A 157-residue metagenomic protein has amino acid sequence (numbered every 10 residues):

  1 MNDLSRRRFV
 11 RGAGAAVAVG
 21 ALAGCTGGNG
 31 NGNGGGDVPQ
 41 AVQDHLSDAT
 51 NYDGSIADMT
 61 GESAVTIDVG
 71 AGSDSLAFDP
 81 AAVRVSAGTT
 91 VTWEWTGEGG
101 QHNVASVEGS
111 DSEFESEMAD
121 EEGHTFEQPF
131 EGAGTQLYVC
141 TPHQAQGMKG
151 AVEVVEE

Functional and structural regions predicted by a protein language model:
M1-R8: Twin-arginine (Tat) signal peptide motif
V10, A15, V19-G27, D44-G54 (+1 more regions): Extracellular/periplasmic metallocenter environments
C25-G35: Bacterial lipoprotein signal-peptidase II cleavage site
G34-T60: N-terminal low-complexity, Pro/Thr/Ser-rich intrinsically disordered segments that act as propeptides or flexible
T60-A87: N-terminal edge beta-strand
G61, H102-L137: Extracytoplasmic beta-sandwich strand-turn segments characteristic of Greek-key/jelly-roll folds
A71, T89, W95-E98, E108-S110 (+3 more regions): A mature extracytoplasmic/lumenal domain signature
P80-E98, T125-E131, Q136: Beta-strand cores of secreted/periplasmic/IMS beta-sandwich domains, seen most often in copper-related folds
